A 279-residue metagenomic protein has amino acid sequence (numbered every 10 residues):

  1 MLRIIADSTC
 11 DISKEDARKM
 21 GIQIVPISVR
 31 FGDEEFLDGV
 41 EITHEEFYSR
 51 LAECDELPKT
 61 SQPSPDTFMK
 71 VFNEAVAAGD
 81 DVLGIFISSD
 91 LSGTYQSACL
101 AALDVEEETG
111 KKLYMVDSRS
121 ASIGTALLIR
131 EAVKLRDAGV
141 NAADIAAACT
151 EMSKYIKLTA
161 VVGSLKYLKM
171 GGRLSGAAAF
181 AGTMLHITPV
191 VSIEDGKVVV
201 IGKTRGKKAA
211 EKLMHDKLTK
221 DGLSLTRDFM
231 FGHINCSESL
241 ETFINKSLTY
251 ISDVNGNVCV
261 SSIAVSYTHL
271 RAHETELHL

Functional and structural regions predicted by a protein language model:
R3, T9-Q23, S28, E34 (+5 more regions): Mixed-charge interfacial surface used for oligomerization/domain docking and macromolecular partner engagement
E35-A98, L103-E107: Class I S-adenosyl-L-methionine
L83-F86, L113-D117: Short acidic, glycine/Ser/Thr-rich loop/turn "cap" segments at secondary-structure junctions
T268-T275: Conserved small/polar residues in nucleotide/adenosyl-binding loops
H278-L279: Gly/Pro- and small hydrophobic-enriched strand-loop and loop-to-helix capping segments that sit at the rims
